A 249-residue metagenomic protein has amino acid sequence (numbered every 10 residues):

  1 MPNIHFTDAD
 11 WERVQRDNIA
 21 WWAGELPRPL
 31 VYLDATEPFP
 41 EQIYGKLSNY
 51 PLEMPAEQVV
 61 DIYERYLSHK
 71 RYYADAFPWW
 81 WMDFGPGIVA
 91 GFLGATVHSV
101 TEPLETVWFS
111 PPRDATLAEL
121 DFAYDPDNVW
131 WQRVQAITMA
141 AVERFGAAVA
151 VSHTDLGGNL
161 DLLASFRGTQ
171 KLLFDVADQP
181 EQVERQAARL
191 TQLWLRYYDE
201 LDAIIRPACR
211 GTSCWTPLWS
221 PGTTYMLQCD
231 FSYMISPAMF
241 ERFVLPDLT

Functional and structural regions predicted by a protein language model:
M1-E41, I62, Y66, Y73 (+3 more regions): Active-site loop segments of alpha/beta catalytic cores
R28-I43, L93-T116, D161, S165-R167: Short, compositionally biased low-complexity segments
I43-P51, F92-V97, D114-A123, F166-P180: Surface-exposed, active-site-proximal loop segments in enzymatic domains
S48-V100: Membrane helical hairpin/interfacial module
E57-Q58, P103-V107, D175-Q179: Glycine-rich loops and low-complexity Gly/Arg-rich segments that provide flexible linkers or classic glycine-based
T101-M139: A gly/proline- and charged-residue-enriched helix-loop-helix capping module
